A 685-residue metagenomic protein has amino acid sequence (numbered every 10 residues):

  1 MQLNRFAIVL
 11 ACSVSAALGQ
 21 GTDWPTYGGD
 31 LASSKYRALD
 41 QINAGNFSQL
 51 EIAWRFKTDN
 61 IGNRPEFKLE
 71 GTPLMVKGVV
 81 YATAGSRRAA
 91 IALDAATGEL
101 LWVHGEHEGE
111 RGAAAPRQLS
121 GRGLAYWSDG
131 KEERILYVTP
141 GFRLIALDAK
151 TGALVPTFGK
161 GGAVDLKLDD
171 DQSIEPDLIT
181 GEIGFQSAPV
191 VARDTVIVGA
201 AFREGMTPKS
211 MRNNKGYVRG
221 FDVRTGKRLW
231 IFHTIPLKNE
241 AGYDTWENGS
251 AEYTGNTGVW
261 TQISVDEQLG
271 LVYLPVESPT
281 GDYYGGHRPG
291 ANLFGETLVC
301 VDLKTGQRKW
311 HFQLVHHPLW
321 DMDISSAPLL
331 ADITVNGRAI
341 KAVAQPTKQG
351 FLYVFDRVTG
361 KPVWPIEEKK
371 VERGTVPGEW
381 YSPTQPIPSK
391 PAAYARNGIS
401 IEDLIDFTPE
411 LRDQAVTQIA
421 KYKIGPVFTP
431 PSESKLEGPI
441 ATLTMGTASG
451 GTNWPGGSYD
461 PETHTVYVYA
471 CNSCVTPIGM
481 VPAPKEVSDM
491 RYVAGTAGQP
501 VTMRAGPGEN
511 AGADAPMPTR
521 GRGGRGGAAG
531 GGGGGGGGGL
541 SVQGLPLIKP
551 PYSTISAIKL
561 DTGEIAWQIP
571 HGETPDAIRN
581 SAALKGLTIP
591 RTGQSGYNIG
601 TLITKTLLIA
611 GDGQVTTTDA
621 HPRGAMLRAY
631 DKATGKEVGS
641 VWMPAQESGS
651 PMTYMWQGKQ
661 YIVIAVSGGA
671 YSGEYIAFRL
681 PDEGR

Functional and structural regions predicted by a protein language model:
M1-R5, G457: Positively charged n-region of N-terminal signal peptides that target proteins for export
R5-A17: Bacterial N-terminal signal peptides
L18-I61, T72-M75, G360, I555-S556: Mature N-terminal segment immediately following signal peptide/propeptide cleavage in secreted/periplasmic
W24-G28, E66-G85, A89, A115-R143 (+11 more regions): Repeat-blade elements of multi-bladed beta-propeller folds
G28-L31, N43, W54-N60, K77 (+10 more regions): Sec/Tat-exported extracytoplasmic proteins
N46-D59, A90-A114, L144-I179, Y217-Y253 (+11 more regions): Extracytoplasmic/lumenal domain signature
R357, L436-N472, M480-V481: Segments forming glycine/polar-rich beta-alpha architectures that bind adenosine-containing cofactors
A393-Y422: N-terminal leader/propeptide and maturation segments of large enzyme subunits in energy/redox metabolism and hydrolases
